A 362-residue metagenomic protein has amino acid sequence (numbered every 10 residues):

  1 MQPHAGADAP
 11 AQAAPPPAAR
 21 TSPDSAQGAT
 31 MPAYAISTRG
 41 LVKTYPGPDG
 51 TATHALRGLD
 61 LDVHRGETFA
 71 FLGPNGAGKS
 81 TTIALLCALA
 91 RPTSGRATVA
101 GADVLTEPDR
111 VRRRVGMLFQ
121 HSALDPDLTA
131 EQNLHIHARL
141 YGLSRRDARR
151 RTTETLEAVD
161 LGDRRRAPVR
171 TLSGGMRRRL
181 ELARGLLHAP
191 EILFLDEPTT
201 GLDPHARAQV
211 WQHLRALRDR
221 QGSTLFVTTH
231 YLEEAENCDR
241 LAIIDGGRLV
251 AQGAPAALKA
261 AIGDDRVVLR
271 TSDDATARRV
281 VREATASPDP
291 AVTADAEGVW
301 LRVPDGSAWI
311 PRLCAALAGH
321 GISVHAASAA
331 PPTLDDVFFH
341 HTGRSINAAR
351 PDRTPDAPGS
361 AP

Functional and structural regions predicted by a protein language model:
H135, R139, R146-R164: Conserved ABC ATPase "signature" region
A189: Conserved catalytic motifs of ABC-family nucleotide-binding domains
L193-D196: Catalytic Walker B motif of ABC-type/P-loop ATPase nucleotide-binding domains
G263-R344: Short, charged/small-residue-rich alpha-helical element at the C-terminal edge of ABC transporter nucleotide-binding
